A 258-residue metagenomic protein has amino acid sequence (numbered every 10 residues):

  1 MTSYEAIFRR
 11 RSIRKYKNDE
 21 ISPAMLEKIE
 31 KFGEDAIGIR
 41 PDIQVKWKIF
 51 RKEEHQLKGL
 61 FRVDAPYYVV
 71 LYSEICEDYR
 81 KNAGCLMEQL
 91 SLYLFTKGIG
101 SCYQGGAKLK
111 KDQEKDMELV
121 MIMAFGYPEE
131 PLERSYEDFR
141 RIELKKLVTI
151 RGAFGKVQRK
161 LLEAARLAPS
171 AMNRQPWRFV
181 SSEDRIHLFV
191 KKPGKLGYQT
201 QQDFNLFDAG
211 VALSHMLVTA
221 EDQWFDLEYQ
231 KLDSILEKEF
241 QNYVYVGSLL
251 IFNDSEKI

Functional and structural regions predicted by a protein language model:
M1-I258: Acidic, surface-exposed loops and disordered segments
